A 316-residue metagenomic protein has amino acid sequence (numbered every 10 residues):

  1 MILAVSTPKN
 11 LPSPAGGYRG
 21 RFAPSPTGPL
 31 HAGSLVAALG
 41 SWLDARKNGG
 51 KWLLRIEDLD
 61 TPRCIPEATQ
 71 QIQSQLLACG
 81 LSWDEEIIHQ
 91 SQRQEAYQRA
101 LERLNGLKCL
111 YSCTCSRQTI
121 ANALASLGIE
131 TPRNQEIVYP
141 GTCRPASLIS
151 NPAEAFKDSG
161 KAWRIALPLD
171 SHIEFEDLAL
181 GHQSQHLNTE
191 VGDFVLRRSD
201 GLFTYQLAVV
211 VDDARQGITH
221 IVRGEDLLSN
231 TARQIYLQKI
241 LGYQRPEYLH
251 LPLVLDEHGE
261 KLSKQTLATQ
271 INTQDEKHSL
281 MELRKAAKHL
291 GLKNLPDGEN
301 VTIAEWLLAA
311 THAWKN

Functional and structural regions predicted by a protein language model:
M1-T27, G50, N151-E154, D158-G160 (+2 more regions): Non-catalytic terminal extensions that flank enzyme cores
I2-I129, E225-D226, N230-Y243, P296-V301: N-terminal Rossmann-like or analogous alpha/beta NTP/dinucleotide-binding catalytic cores that position adenine
E57, I88, H250, Q274-D275: Sparse recognition of residues in long alpha-helices and their boundaries
T69, Q94, R117-I120, E136 (+4 more regions): Alpha-helix initiation and N-capping motif
I72, L101-K108, T131-N134, L262-I271 (+1 more regions): Short, charged low-complexity intrinsically disordered segments located at boundaries of structured domains
Q75, A100, A123, T142 (+3 more regions): Residues that form generic nucleotide/phosphate-binding pockets
Q92-L107, T131-V138, S159-R164, P168 (+1 more regions): Short secondary-structure transition/capping segments
Q118-Q274, N294: Active-site cores that bind ATP or allylic diphosphates and position pyrophosphate for catalysis
